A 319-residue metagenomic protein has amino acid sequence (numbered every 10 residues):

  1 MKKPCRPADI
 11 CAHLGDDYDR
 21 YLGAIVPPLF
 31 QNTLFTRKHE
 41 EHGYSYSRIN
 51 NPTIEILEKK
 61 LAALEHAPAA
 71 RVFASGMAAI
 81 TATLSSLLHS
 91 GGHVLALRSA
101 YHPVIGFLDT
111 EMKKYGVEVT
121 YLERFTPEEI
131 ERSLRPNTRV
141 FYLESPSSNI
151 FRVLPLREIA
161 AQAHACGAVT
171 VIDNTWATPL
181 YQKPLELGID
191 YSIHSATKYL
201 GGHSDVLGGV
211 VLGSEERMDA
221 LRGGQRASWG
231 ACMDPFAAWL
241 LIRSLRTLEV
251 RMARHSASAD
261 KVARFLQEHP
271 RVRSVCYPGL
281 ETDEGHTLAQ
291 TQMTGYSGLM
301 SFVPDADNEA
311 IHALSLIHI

Functional and structural regions predicted by a protein language model:
M1-Y44, G295: N-terminal glycine-rich, Lys/His-bearing helix-loop that initiates the first secondary-structure elements of many
K2-A8, P52, L212, S274: Positively charged, small/polar-rich N-terminal and surface patches that mediate targeting and assembly and bind
D17, A70-R271, C276, T282 (+1 more regions): Conserved PLP-enzyme active-site core in the AAT-like
L29-F30, L34-T81, P103-T110: Conserved N-terminal alpha-helix of the aminotransferase class I/II PLP-enzyme fold
G213, F302-A306: Short beta-strand-to-loop capping motifs
Q290-G298: Active-site pocket-lining segment
D307-A313: Short, conserved charged micro-motifs
I317-I319: Conserved small/polar residues in nucleotide/adenosyl-binding loops
